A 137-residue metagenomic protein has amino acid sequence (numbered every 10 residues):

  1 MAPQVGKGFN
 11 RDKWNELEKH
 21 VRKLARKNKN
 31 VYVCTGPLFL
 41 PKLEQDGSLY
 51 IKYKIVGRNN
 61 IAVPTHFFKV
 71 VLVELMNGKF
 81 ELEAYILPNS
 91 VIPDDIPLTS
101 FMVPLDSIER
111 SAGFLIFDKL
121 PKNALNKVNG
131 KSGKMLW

Functional and structural regions predicted by a protein language model:
M1-W137: Domain-level detector of nuclease and nuclease-like folds in predominantly extracellular/periplasmic contexts
